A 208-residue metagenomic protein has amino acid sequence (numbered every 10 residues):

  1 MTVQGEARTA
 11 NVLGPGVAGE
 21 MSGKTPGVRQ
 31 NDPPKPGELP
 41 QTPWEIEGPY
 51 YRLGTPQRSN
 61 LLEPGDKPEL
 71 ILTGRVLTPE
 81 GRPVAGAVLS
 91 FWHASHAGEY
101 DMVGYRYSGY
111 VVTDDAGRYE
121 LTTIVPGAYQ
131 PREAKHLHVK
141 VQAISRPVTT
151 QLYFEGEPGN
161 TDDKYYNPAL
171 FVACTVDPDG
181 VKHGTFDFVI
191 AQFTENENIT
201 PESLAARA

Functional and structural regions predicted by a protein language model:
M1-P15: N-terminal export leaders
N11-E195, I199-A208: Beta-strand-dominated extracellular/periplasmic modules and repeats in secreted or surface-exposed proteins
